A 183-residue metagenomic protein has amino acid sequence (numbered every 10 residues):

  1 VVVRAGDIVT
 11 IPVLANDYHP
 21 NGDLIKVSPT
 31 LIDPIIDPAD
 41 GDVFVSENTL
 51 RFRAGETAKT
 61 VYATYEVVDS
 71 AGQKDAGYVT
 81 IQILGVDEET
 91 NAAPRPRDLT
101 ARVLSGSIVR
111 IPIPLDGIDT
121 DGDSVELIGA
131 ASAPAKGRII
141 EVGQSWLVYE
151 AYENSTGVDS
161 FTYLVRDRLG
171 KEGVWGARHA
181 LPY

Functional and structural regions predicted by a protein language model:
V1-G22, V27, T64-E66, S70-G122 (+1 more regions): Extracellular interdomain linkers/hinges and stalk-like, low-complexity segments in secreted or single-pass
V3, F44, G55, V103 (+1 more regions): Hydrophobic beta-strand core residues of beta-sandwich domains
D7, S46, V61, S107 (+1 more regions): Exposed loop/turn and edge beta-strand positions of beta-sandwich/beta-sheet ligand-binding modules
P20-L31, F52, T120-G129, L147-E150: An extracellular/luminal cadherin ectodomain-centered signature
L31-E47, A131-S145: Low-complexity "stalk/linker" and mucin-like segments enriched in Ser/Thr/Pro/Ala/Gly
T49-K59, W146-T156: Extracellular/luminal low-complexity segments enriched in Ser/Thr/Pro
V61-A63, D159-F161: Conserved Ig-like domain signature around the intradomain disulfide
